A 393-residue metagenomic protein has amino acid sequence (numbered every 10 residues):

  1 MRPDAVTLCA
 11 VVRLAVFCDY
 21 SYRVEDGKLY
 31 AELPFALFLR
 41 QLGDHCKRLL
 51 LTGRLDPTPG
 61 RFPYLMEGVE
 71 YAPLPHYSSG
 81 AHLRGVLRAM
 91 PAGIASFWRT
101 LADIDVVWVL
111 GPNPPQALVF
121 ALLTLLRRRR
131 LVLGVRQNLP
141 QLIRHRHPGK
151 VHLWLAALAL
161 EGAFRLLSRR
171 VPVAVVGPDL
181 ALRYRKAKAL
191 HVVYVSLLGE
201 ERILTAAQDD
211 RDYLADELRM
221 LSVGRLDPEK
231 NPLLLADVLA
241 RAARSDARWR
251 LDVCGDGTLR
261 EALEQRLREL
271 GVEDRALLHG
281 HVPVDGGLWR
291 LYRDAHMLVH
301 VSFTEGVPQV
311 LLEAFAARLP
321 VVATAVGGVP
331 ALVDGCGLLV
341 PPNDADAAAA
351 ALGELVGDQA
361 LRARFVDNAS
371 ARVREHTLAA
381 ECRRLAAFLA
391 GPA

Functional and structural regions predicted by a protein language model:
R54-L55, A157-A207: A short, active-site helix/loop in glycosyltransferases that binds the activated sugar's phosphate group
L101, H281, R290-A295: Short alpha-helical donor nucleotide-sugar binding micro-motif in glycosyltransferases
L218, S222-R241, T258-E264, W289 (+1 more regions): A conserved mid-protein helix/loop that constitutes part of the nucleotide-sugar donor-binding site
E264-V282: Nucleotide-activated donor-binding/catalytic signature segment of Leloir-type glycosyltransferases, i.e., the conserved
F303: Aromatic "clamp/platform" in nucleotide-sugar-dependent glycosyltransferases that forms part of the donor/acceptor
L311, P320-A323: Short hydrophobic beta-strand element within catalytic cores of glycosyltransferases and related nucleotide-activated
V326-L339: Short acidic/histidine- and often glycine-rich active-site loop of Leloir-type glycosyltransferases that engages
L338-A345, E354-Q359: Conserved acidic donor-binding segment of nucleotide-sugar-dependent glycosyltransferases
